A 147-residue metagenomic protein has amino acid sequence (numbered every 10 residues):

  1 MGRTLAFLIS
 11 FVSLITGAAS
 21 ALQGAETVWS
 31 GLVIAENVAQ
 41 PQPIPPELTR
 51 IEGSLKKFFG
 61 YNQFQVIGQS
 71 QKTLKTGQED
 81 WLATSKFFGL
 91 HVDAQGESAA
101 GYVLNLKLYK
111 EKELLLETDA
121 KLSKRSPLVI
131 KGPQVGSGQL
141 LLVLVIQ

Functional and structural regions predicted by a protein language model:
M1-T4: Positively charged n-region of N-terminal signal peptides that target proteins for export
A6-G17: Bacterial N-terminal signal peptides
L22-Q147: Outer membrane pore-forming secretion/assembly proteins and partners of Gram-negative envelopes
